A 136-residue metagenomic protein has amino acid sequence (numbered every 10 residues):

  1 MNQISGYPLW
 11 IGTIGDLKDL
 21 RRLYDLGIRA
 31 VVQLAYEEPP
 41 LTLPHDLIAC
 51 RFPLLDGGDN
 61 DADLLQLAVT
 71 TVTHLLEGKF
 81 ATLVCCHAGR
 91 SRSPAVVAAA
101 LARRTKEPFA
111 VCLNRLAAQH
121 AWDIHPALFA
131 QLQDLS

Functional and structural regions predicted by a protein language model:
N2-A81, R104-Q131: Cysteine-based protein phosphatase catalytic domain of the PTP/DSP
K79-A98: A phosphate-binding catalytic loop at a beta-strand-loop-alpha-helix junction that coordinates phosphoryl groups
A99-R103: Short glycine/serine- and small hydrophobic-enriched flexible loop segments
